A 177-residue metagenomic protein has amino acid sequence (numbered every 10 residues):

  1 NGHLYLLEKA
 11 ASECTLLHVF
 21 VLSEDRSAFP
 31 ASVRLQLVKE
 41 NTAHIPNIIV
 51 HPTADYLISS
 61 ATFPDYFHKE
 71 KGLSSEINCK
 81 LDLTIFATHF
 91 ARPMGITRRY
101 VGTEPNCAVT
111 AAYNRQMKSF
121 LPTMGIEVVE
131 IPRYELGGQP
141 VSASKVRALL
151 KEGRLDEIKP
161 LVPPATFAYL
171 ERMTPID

Functional and structural regions predicted by a protein language model:
N1-D177: Nucleotidyltransferase catalytic core that binds NTPs
